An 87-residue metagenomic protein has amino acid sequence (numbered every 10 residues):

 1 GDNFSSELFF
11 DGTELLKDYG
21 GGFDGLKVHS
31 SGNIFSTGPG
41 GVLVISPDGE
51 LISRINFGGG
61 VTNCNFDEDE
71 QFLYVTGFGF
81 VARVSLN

Functional and structural regions predicted by a protein language model:
G1-D2, S46-E50, S85-N87: Short loop/turn segments that connect beta-strands within beta-propeller blades
F4-S5, G40: A generic structural signal for short beta-strands and their flanking turns/coil linkers
S5-K17, E50-I55: A short beta-strand motif characteristic of beta-propeller blades
G12-P39, G58-Q71, F78: Beta-rich, blade/repeat-based domains predominating in secreted/periplasmic proteins but also intracellular
P39-V61: A conserved acidic, glycine/proline-rich C-terminal tail/linker
V42-L43, V81-R83: Structural signal for beta-propeller blades
N65, R83-S85: Short, well-ordered beta-strand micro-motif
